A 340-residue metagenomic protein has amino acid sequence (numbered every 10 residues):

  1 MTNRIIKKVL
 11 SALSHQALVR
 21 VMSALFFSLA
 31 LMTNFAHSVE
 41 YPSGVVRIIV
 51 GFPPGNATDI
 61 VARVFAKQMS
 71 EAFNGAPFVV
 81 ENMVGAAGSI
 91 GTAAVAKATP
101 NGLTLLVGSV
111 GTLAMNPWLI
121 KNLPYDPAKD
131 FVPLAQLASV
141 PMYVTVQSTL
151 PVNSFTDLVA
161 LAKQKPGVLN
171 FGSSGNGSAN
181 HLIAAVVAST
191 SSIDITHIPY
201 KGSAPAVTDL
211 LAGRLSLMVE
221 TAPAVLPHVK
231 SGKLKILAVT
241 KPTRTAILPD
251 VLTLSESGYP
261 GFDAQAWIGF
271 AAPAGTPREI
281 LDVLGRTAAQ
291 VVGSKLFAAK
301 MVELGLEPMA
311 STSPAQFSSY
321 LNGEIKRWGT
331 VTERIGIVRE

Functional and structural regions predicted by a protein language model:
M1-A17: N-terminal secretory signal peptides that target proteins for export/translocation
V9, H37-E40, Q68-A72, K121 (+7 more regions): Short hydrophobic alpha-helices and adjacent helix-cap/hinge residues
V19-N34: Bacterial N-terminal signal peptides
H37-K129, V168, N176, S192-T221 (+3 more regions): N-terminal (or domain-start) structured segment
S43-V45, K230, R278-E340: An extracytoplasmic/periplasmic, membrane-proximal ligand-sensing/linker region
K97-T104, V110, W118-P205, L254 (+1 more regions): Hinge/capping helix and adjacent helix->loop/strand transition within the periplasmic-binding protein
D126-Q136, G172, D194-I198, S216-L217 (+2 more regions): Short beta-strand->loop
